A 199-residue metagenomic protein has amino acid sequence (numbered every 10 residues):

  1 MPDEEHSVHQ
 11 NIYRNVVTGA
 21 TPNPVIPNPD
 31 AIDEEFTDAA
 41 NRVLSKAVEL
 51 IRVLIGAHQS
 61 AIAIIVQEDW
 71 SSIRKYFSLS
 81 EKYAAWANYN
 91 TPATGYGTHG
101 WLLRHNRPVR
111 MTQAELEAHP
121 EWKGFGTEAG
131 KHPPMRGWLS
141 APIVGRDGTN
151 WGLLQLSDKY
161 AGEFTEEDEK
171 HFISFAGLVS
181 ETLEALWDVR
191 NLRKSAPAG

Functional and structural regions predicted by a protein language model:
M1-K46, V53, W151, A185-G199: Signal-transmission linkers at sensory-effector interfaces
I32-F36, A40, A47-G56, I62-V66 (+3 more regions): Short regulatory alpha-helical segment in sensory/regulatory domains of signaling proteins that mediates
E49, A61-T94, L116-E117: GAF sensory/regulatory domain recognition with acknowledged cross-activation on helical regulatory dimers
E68-W70, V144-N150, K159, L186: Flexible loop/coil segments at beta-strand boundaries within sensory signal-transduction domains
Y89-Y96, R107-G126, R136: Short loop/turn segments at beta-alpha junctions that line or gate ligand-sensing/allosteric surfaces
R136-G145: A short, aliphatic-rich beta-strand micro-motif
L153-E163: Short beta-strand-to-loop transition segments that serve as allosteric relay/switch motifs in sensory/regulatory domains
I173-E181: Allosteric cytosolic regulatory segments
